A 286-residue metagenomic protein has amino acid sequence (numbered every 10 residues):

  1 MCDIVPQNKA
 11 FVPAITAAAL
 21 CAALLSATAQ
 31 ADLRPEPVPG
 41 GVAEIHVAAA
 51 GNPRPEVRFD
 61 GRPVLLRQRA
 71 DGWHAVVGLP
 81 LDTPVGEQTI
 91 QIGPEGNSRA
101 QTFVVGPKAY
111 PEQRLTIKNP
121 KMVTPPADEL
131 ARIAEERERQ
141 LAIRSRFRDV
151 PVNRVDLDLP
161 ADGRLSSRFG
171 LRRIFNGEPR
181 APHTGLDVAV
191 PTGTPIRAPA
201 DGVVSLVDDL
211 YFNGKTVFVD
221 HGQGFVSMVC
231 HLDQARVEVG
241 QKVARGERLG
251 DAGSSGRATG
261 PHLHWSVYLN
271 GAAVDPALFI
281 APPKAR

Functional and structural regions predicted by a protein language model:
M1-A10: N-terminal secretory signal peptides that target proteins for export/translocation
F11, A17, S266-Y268: Alpha-helical and His/Cys-centered functional microenvironments
A14-S26: Bacterial N-terminal signal peptides
A23-L25, P37-P39, A49, E56-R58 (+11 more regions): A generic structural signal for short, solvent-exposed coil/turn residues that cap or connect secondary-structure
A31-R164, R168: Non-catalytic extracellular/periplasmic "stalk" and linker regions immediately N-terminal to catalytic or recognition
D158-R286: Catalytic cores of peptidoglycan-degrading enzymes
